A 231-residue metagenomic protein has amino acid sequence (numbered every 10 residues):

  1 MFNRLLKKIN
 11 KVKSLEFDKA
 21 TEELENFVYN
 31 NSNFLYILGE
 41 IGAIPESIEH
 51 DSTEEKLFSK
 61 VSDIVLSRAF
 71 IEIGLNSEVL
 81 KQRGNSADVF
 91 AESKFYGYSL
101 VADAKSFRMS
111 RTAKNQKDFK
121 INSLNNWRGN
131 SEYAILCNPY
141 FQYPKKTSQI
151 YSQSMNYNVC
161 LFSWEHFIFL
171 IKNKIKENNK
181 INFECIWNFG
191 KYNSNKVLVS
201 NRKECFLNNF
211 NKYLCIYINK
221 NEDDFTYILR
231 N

Functional and structural regions predicted by a protein language model:
M1-L57, N231: Interdomain/boundary linker segments immediately adjacent to catalytic/signaling cores
F58-S62: Conserved alpha-helical elements of sugar-nucleotide-dependent glycosyltransferases
S67-V89: A short acidic/basic microdomain associated with nuclease active sites
A91-V101: Active-site beta-strand-loop-beta-strand hairpin of nuclease catalytic cores that positions key catalytic residues
S106-S163: Catalytic cores of nucleic-acid endonucleases
Y140-K196: Domain-level recognition of nuclease-like catalytic cores that cleave nucleotide substrates
F189-E204, L214: Acidic/polar surface patches and capping/hinge elements
K212-N231: C-terminal, charge/polar-rich interaction regions
